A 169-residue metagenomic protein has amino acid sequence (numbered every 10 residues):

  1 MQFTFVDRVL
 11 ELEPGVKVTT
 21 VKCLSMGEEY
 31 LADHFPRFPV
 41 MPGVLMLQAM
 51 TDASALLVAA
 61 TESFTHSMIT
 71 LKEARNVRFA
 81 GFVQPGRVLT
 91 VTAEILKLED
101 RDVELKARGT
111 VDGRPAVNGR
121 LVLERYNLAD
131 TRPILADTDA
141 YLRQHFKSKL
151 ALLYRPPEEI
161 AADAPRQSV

Functional and structural regions predicted by a protein language model:
M1-M41, E159-V169: Catalytic strand-loop segment that frames the active site of acyl-thioester-processing enzymes
F3-F5, L89, V103: Hydrophobic core residues within well-ordered beta-strands of beta-rich domains
D7-L10, R75, A80, E94-L96: Conserved positions in beta-strands of structured domains
V9, M50, G113: A residue-level signal for conserved active-site and pocket-lining positions in enzyme catalytic cores
P14-G15, P85, I95-V169: HotDog/MaoC-like acyl-thioester-processing domains
K22, T92-I95: Short, hydrophobic/aromatic-enriched beta-strand segments in well-ordered soluble domains
F35-P42, M46-L56, L71-K72: Compact, glycine-rich, soluble single-domain proteins
A53-T90, N118, E124-Y126: Hydrophobic beta-strand-centered segment that forms part of the acyl-chain substrate-binding groove
